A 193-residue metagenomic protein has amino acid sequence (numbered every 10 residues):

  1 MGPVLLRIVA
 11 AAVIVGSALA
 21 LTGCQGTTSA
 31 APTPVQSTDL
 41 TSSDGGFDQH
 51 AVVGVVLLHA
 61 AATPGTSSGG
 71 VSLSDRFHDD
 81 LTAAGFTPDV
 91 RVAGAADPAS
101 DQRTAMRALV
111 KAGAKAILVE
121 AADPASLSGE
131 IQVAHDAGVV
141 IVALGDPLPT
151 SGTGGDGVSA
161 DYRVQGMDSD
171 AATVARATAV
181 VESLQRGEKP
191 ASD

Functional and structural regions predicted by a protein language model:
L19-G23: C-terminal motif of bacterial Sec signal peptides marking the signal peptidase cleavage site
C24-T28: Bacterial signal peptide processing site
G46-G70: Short beta-strand segments enriched in small/hydrophobic residues
G65-A83: Short, solvent-exposed amphipathic alpha-helices that sit in or adjacent to ligand/effector-binding or catalytic
T82-A93, A160-V164: Short beta-strand elements in bilobed, periplasmic/extracellular small-molecule ligand-binding domains
R91-A108: Structural motif
L118-E120, V139-P149: Short beta-strand elements of ligand-binding domains
S151, G155-D193: Extracellularly exposed regions in secreted/surface proteins, prominently low-complexity, repeat-rich
